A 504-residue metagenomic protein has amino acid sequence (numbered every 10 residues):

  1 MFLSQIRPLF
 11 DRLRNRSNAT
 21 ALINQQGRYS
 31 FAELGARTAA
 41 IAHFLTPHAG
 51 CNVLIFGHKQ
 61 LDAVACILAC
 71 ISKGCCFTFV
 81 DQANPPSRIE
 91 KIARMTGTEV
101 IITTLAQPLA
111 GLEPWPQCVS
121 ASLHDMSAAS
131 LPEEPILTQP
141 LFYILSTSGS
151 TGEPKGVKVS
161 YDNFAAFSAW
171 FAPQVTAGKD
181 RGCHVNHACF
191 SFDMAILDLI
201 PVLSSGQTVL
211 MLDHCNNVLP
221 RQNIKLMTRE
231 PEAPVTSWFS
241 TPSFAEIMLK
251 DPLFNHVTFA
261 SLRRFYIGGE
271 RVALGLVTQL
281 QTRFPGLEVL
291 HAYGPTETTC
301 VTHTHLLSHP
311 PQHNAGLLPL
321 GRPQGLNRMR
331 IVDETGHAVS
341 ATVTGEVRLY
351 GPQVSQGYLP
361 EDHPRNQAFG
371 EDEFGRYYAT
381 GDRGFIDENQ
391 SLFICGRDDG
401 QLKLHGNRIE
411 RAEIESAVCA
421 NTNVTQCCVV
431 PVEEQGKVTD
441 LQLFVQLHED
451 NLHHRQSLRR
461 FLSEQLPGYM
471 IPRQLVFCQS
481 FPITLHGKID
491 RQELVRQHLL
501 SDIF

Functional and structural regions predicted by a protein language model:
N18-P47, E90, V159-A165: Conserved AMP-binding/adenylate-forming core of the ANL superfamily
G27, F44-A83, C183-C189: Conserved AMP-binding/adenylate-forming
S30-A32, F142-A169: Conserved AMP-binding A3 loop
A39, H58, V272, P319-F504: Core catalytic subdomain of AMP-forming adenylate-forming
G57-Q60, D81, A177, A188-A195 (+2 more regions): Conserved AMP-binding
S130-S146, E153, G178-H184, F190: Conserved pre-ATP/AMP-binding loop-to-beta segment of ANL
K155-C183, D193-T236: Conserved AMP-binding/adenylation subdomain of ANL enzymes
S204-Q207, V235-F239, L249-A315, R328: Gly/Ser/Thr-rich phosphate-binding loop
